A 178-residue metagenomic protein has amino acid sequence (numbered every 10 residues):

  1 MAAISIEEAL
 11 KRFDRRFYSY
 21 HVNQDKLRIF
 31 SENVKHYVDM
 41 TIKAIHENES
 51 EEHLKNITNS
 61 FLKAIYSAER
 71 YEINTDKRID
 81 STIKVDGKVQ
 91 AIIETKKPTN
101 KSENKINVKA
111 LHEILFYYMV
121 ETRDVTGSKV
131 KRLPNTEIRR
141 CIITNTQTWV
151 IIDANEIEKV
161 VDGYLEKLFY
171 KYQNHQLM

Functional and structural regions predicted by a protein language model:
A2-R140, T148, I152-E158: A short, conserved, highly charged catalytic patch centered on acidic carboxylates
N155-M178: A short alpha->loop->secondary-structure connector
